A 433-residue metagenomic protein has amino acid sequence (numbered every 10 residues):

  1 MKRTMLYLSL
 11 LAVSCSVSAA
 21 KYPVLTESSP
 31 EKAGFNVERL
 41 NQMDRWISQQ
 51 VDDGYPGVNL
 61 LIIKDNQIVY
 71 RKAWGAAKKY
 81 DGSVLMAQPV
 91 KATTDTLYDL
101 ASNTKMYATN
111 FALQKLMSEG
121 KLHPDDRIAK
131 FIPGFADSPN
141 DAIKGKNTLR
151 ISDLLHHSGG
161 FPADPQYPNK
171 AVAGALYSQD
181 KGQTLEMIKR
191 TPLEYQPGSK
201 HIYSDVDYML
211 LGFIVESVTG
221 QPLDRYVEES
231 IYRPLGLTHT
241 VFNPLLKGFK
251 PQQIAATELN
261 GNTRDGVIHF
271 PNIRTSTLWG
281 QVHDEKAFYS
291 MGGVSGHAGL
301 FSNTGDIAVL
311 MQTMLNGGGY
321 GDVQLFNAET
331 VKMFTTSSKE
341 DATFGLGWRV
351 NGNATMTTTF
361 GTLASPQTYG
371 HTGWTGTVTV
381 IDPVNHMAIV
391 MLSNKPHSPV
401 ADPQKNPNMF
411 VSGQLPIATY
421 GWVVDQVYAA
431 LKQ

Functional and structural regions predicted by a protein language model:
T4-V13: Sec-dependent N-terminal signal peptides
S14-S18: N-terminal signal peptide c-region/cleavage motif recognized by signal peptidases
P23, K78, P139-P366: Short, surface-exposed loop or secondary-structure junction motifs that flank catalytic or metal-binding residues
S28-Y98, K121, S138, V400-M409: Short, conserved catalytic-motif segment at the N-terminal edge
N41, I47-S48, N66, Y98-I128 (+3 more regions): Active-site SXXK
H123-D141, R233-L235: Short, glycine/proline-biased beta-turn/loop segments that scaffold the active-site neighborhood
N316, E329-T330, K339-E340, N353-T357 (+1 more regions): Short, gly/Ser/Thr-rich active-site loops of penicillin-recognizing serine hydrolases
T368, T375-A388: Short, surface-exposed beta-strand/loop micro-motifs that present aromatic residues
